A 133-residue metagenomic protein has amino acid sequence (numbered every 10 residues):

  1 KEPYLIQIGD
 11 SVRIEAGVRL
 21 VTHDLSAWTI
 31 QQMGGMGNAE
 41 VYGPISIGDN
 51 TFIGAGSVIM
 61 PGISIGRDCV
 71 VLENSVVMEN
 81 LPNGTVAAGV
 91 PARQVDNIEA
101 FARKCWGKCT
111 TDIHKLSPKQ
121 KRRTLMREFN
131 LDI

Functional and structural regions predicted by a protein language model:
K1-S64, V90-P91, N97-E99: Flexible, glycine/small-residue-enriched loop-and-beta-strand segment within the central core of proteins
A27, V90-I133: Terminal amphipathic alpha-helical/low-complexity segments used for targeting or macromolecular assembly
F52, V70, V86-A88: Short-chain dehydrogenase/reductase
A55-V71, S75-E79: Beta-rich strand-turn-strand
P82-N83: Conserved beta-to-alpha transition
